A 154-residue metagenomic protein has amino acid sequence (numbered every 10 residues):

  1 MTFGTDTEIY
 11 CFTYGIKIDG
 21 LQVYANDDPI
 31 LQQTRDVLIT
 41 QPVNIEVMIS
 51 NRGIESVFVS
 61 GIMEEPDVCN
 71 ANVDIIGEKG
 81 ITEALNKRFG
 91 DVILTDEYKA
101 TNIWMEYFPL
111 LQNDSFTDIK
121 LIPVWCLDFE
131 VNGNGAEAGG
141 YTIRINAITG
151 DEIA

Functional and structural regions predicted by a protein language model:
M1-A154: Long, terminal "pre-/pro-" and other extracytoplasmic accessory regions that lie outside the mature folded/catalytic
